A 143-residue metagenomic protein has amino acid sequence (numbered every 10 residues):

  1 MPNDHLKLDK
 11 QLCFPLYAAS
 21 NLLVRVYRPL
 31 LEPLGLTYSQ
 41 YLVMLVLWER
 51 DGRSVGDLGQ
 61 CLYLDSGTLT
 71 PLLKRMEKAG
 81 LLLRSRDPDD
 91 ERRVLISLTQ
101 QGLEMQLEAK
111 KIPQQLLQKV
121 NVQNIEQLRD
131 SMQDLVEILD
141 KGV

Functional and structural regions predicted by a protein language model:
M1-H5, K111, E126-V143: C-terminal regulatory/oligomerization modules of transcriptional regulators
M1-L34, L139: N-terminal leader segment of winged-helix/HTH proteins
V24, K74-Q133: Charged, amphipathic alpha-helical coiled-coil/dimerization segments
L34-S39, T68, T99, I125: Short helix-coil-helix linker/hinge
V43-M44: Short alpha-helical "packing" element that flanks the helix-turn-helix/winged-helix DNA-binding module
R50-S54: Short capping segments at the starts of secondary-structure elements
V55-G56, G67, K74, V94: Residues within helix-turn-helix
G59: The alpha-helix within a helix-turn-helix
